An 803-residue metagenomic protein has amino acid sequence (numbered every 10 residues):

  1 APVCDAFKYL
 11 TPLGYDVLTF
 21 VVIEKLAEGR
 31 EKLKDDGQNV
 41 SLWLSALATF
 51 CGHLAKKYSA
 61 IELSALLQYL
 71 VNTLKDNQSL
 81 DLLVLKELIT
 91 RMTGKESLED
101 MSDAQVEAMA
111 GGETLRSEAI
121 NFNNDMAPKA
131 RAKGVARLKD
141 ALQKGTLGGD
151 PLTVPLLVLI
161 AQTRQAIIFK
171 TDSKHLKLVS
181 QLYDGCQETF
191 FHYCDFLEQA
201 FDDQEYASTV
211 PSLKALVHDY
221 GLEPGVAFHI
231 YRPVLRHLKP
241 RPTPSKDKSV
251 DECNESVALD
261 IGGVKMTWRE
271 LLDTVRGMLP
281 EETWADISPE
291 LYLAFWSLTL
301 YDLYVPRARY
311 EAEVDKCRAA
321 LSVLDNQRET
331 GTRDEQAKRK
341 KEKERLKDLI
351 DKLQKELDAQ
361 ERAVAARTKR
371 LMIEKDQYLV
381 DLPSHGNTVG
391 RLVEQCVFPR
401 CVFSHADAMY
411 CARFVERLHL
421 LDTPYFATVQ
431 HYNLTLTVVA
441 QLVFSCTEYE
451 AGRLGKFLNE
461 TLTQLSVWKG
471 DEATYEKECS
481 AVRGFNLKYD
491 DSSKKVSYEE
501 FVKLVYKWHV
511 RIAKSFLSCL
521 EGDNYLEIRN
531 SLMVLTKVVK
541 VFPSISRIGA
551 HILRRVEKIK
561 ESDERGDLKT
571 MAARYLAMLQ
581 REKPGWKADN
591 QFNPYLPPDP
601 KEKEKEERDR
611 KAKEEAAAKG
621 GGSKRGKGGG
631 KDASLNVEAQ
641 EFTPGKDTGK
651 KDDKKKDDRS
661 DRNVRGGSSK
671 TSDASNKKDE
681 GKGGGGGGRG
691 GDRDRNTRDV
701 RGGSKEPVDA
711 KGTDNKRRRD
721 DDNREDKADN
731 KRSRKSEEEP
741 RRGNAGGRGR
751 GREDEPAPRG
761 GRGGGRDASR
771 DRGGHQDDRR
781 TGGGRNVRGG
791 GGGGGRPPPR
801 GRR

Functional and structural regions predicted by a protein language model:
A1-R610, R803: Eukaryotic alpha-helical solenoid repeat scaffolds
E615-D632, V637-E638, T643-R803: Intrinsically disordered, low-complexity arginine-rich tails of RNA-binding/processing proteins
